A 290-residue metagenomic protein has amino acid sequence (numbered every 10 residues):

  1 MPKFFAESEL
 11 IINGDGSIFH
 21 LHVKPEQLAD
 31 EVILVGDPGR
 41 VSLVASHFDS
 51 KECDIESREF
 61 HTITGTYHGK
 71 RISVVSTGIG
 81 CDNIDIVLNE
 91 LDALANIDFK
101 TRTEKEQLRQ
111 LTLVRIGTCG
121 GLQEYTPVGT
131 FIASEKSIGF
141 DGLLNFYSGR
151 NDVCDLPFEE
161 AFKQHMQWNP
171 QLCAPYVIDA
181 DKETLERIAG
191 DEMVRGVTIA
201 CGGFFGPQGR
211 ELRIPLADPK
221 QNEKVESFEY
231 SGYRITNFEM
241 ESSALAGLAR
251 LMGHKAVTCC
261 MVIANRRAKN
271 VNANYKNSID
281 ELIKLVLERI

Functional and structural regions predicted by a protein language model:
P2-Y176: Metabolite-binding pocket within alpha/beta catalytic cores that recognizes anionic/polar moieties
H20-Q27, G202-F205, D280-R289: Intrinsically disordered, low-complexity segments enriched in small residues
F48-E52, D92-A95, F99, I188-E192 (+2 more regions): Structural signal for hydrophobic packing residues in well-ordered secondary-structure cores of soluble enzyme domains
G120, S137, I199-G206, A244 (+1 more regions): Glycine-rich beta-alpha junction loops
P157-Y230: Active-site rim beta-loop-alpha module in soluble metabolic enzymes
N222-G232, F238, S242-L248: A short, acidic, amphipathic alpha-helical segment used as a generic capping/interface helix at domain edges
S243-N274: Zn-dependent metallopeptidase/amidohydrolase metal-coordination segment
N265-I290: His/Asp/Glu-rich mid-to-C-terminal helical/loop segments that flank catalytic regions of hydrolases
